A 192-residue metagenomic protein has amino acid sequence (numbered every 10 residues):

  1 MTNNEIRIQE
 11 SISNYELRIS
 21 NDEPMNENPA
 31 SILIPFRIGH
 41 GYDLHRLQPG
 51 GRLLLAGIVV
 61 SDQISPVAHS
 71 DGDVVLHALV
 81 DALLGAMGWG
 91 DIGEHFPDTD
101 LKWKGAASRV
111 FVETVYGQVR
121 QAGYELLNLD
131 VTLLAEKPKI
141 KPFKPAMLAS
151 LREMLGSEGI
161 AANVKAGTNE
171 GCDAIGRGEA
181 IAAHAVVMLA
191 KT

Functional and structural regions predicted by a protein language model:
M1-I34, T192: Short, basic, low-complexity termini and linkers enriched in Ser/Thr/Gly/Pro that act as targeting/leader peptides
I32-P145, M154-L155: RNase III-family endoribonuclease catalytic core
A149: Active-site phosphate/pyrophosphate- and oxyanion-stabilizing loops and adjacent acidic/basic residues in soluble
E158-A161: Short acidic capping loops at alpha-helix termini that bridge into adjacent secondary structure
V164-T168: Pyridoxal 5′-phosphate
G171-D173: Mobile acidic interaction elements
G176-T192: C-terminal edge-of-domain segments
